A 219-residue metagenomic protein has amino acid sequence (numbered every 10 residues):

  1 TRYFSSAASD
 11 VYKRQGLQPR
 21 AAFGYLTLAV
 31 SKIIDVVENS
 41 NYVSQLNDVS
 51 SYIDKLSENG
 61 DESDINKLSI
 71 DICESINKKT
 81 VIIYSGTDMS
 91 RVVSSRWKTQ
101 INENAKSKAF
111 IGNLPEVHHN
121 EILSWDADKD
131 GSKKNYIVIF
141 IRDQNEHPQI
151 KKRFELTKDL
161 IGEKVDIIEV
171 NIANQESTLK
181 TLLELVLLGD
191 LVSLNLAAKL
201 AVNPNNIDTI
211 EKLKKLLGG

Functional and structural regions predicted by a protein language model:
T1-Y12: Single conserved hydrophobic/aromatic residue that forms the stacking wall/gate of nucleotide- or nucleobase-binding
D10-S51, K55: Phosphate/pyrophosphate-binding betaalpha-module
K13, I82-Y84, F110, I137-I141 (+1 more regions): Hydrophobic/aromatic beta-strand patches that form the interior of the parallel beta-sheet core in alpha/beta enzyme
I33-V43, K106, S193-N206: Short helix-capping/linker segments at secondary-structure and domain boundaries
V36-N135, L216-G219: Active-site phosphate/pyrophosphate-binding segments
L123-D208: C-terminal active-site/capping subdomain that shapes the small-molecule cofactor and substrate pocket of enzyme
I207-G219: A short, charged, Gly/Pro-tolerant segment at domain boundaries
